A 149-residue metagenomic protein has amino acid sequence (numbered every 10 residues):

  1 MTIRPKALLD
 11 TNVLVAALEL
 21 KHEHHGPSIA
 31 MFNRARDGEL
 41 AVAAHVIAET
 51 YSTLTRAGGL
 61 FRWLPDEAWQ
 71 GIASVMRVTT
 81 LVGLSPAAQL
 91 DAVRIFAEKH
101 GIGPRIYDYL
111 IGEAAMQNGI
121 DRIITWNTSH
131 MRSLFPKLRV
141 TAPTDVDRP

Functional and structural regions predicted by a protein language model:
M1-K6, G112-P149: Acidic, PIN/NYN-like endoribonuclease modules and their adjacent C-terminal/linker elements
M1-V42, G58-Q70, L134, V146-P149: Short, well-structured N-terminal submotif of metal-dependent ribonuclease cores
T11, P86, R105-Y109: Conserved glycosyltransferase catalytic-site signature
N12-V13, H45, L110, S129: Alpha-helix/helix-capping structural signal
L20, A44-A48, M76-K99: Acidic catalytic patch
D37-L40, V78-T80, Q117-R122: Short active-site oxyanion
I47, T55, L60-M76, T80: Glycine/small-residue-rich phosphate/adenosyl-binding loop
G71, A92, F96-E98, R105-G112 (+1 more regions): Conserved N-terminal glycine/acidic-rich loop preference
